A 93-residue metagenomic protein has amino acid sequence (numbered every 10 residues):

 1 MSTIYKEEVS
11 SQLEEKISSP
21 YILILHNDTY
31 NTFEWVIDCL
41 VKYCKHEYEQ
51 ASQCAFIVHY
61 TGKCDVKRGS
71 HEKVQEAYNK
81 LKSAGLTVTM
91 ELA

Functional and structural regions predicted by a protein language model:
M1-A93: Terminal domain-initiation and capping elements
